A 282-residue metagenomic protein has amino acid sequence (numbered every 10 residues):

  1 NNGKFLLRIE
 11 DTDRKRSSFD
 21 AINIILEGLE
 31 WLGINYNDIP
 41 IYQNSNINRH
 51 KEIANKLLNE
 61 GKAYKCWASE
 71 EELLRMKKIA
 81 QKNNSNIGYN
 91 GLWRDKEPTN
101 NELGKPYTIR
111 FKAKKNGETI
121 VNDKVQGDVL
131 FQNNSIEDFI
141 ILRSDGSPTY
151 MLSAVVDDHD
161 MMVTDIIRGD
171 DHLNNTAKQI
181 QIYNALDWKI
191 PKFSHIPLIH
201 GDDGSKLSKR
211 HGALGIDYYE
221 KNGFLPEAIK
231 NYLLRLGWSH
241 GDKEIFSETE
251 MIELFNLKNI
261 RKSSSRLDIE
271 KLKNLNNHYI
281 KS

Functional and structural regions predicted by a protein language model:
N1-K82, N174-W188, A228: N-terminal Rossmann-like or analogous alpha/beta NTP/dinucleotide-binding catalytic cores that position adenine
L7, E60, Y64-K209, G215 (+1 more regions): Active-site cores that bind ATP or allylic diphosphates and position pyrophosphate for catalysis
S17, Y42-N46, K65, K112-A113 (+6 more regions): Catalytic cores of large soluble enzymes that bind and process phosphate-bearing ligands
E27-E30, S153, S263-I269: Short, compositionally biased low-complexity segments
I53, M76-I79, L92, K96 (+3 more regions): Residues that form generic nucleotide/phosphate-binding pockets
N174, L186-S282: Catalytic adenosine-cofactor/nucleotide-binding cores of aminoacyl-tRNA synthetases and other
